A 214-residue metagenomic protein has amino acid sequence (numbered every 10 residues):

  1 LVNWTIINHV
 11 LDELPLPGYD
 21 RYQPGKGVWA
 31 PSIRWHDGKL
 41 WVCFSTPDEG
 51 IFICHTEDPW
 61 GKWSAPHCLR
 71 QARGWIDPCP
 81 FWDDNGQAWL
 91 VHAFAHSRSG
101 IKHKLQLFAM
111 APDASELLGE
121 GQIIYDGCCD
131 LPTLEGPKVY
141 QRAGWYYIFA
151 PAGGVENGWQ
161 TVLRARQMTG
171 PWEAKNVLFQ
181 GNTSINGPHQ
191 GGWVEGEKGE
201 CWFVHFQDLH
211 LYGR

Functional and structural regions predicted by a protein language model:
L1-R214: Carbohydrate-active catalytic/glycan-binding domains of CAZyme proteins, especially the secreted or lumenal ectodomains
